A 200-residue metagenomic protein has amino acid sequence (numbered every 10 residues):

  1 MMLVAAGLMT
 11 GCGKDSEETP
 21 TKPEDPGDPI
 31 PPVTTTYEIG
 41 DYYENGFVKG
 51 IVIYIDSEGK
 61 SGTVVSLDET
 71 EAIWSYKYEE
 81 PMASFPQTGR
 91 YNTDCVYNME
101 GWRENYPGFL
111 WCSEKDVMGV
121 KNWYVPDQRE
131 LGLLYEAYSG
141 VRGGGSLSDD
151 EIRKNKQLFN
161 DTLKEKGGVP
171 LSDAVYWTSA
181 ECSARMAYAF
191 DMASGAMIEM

Functional and structural regions predicted by a protein language model:
M1-G7: Bacterial N-terminal signal peptides
G7-G40: Bacterial Sec-dependent N-terminal signal peptides
T21-E24, A72-D94, G143-E165, A174: A signal for specific C-terminal beta-sheet/loop modules enriched in small/flexible residues with GP/PG/PP motifs
D28-W123, A174, M186: Extracellular adhesion/carbohydrate-recognition regions
F109-N122, Q128-A196: An exposed tryptophan-centered "aromatic clamp" motif
E199-M200: Short, exposed beta-strand-loop hairpins at the edges of beta-sheets in extracellular/periplasmic proteins
